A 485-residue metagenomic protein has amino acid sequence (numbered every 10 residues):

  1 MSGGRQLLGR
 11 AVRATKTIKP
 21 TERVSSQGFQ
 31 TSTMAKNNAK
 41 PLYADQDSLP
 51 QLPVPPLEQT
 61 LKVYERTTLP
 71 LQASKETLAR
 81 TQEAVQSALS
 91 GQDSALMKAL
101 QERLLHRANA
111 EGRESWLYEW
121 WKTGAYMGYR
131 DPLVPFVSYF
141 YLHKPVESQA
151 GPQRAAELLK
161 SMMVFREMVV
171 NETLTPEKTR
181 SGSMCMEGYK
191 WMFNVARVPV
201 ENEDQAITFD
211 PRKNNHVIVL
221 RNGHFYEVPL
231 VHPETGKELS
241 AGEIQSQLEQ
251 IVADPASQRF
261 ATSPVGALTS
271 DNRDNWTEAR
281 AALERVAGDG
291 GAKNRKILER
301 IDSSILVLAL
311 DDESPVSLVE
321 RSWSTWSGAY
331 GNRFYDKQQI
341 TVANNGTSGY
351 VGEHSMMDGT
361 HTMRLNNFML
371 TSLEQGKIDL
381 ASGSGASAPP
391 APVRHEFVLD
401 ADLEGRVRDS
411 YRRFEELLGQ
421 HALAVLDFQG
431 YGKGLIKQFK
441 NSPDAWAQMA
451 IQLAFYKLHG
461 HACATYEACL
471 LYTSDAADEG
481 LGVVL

Functional and structural regions predicted by a protein language model:
G4, L8-D336, N345-G346, M357-S474 (+1 more regions): Long, Pro/Ser/Thr-rich low-complexity/intrinsically disordered regulatory tracts in eukaryotic proteins
T341-A343: Short beta-strand micro-motifs enriched in acidic
S348-Y350: Short beta-strand motif preference
G480-V483: N-terminal low-complexity segments that are often proline-rich with Ser/Thr-Pro
